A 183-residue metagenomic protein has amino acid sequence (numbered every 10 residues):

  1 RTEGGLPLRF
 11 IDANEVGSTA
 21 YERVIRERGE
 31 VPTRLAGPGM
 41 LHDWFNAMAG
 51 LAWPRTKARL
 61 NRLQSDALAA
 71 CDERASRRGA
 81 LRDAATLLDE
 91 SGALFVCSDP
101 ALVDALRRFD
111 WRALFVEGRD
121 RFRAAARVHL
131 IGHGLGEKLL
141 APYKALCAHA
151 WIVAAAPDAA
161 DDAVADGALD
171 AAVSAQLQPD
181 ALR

Functional and structural regions predicted by a protein language model:
E3-P54: Long, hydrophobic/aromatic-enriched structural stretches that serve as scaffold segments
T19-R23, R55, N61, L81-A85: Eukaryotic complex-assembly regions enriched in large gene-expression and RNA-handling proteins
A49-Q64, G92, D99: Long, hydrophobic, amphipathic alpha-helical segments used as structural scaffolds
S65-R183: A contiguous, surface-oriented mixed alpha/beta subdomain in the mid-to-C-terminal portion of proteins that forms
